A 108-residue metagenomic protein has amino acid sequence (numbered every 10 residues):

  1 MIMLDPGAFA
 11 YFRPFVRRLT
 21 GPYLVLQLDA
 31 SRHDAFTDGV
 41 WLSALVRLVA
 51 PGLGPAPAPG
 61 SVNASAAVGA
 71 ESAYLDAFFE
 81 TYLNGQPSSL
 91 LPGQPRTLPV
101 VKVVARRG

Functional and structural regions predicted by a protein language model:
M1-D34: The feature captures the conserved acid-bearing segment of alpha/beta-hydrolase catalytic domains
A30-G108: Alpha/beta-hydrolase-fold serine-hydrolase catalytic core, especially in secreted/extracellular enzymes
